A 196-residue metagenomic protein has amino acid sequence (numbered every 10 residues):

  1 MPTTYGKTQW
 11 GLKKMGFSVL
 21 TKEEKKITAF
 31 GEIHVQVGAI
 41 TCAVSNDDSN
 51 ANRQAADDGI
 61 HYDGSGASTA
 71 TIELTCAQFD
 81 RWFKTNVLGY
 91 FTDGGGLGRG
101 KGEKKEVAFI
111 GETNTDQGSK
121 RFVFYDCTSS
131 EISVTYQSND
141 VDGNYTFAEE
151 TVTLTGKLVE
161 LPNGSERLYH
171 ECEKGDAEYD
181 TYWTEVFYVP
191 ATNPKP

Functional and structural regions predicted by a protein language model:
M1-T41, K195-P196: Polar/acidic, low-complexity leader/linker segments enriched in S/T/G and N/D
T28-I33, R121-T128, Y169-E173: Short amphipathic beta-strand/extended segments with alternating polar/hydrophobic composition
S49-D63, T69, Y136: Short, solvent-exposed beta-alpha or beta-beta edge segments that form flexible loop/patches at the rim of ligand
G59-K84, Y145-V159: Oligomerization/assembly interface segments of phage tail-like spikes and tubes
C76-D80, T113-Q117, T128-E131, G156-E160: Beta-strand elements of well-folded, non-transmembrane domains
F79-K101: Charged, amphipathic alpha-helical segments
G100-V134: Short helix-loop boundary/capping segments
S129-P196: Mixed-charge, glycine-accented linear interaction segment located at domain edges/termini
